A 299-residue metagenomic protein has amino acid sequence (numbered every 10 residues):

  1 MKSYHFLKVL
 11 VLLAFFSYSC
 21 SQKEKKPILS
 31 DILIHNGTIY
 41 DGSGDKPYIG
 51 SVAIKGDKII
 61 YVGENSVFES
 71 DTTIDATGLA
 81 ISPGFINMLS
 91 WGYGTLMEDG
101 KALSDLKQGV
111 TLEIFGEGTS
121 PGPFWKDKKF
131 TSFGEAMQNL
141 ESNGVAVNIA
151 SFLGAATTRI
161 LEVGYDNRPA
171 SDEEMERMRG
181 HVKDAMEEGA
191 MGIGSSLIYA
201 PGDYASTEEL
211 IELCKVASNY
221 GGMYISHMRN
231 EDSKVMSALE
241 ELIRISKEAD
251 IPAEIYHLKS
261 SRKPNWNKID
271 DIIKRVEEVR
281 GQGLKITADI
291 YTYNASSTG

Functional and structural regions predicted by a protein language model:
K2, S21-I34, Y40, L89 (+2 more regions): Bimodal feature
S3-L12: Sec-dependent signal peptide recognition, specifically the positively charged N-region followed immediately by
S17-S19: C-terminal motif of bacterial Sec signal peptides marking the signal peptidase cleavage site
E24-I32, I39-G84: Histidine-rich, glycine-flanked metal-binding segment
D41, D75, N87, H227 (+1 more regions): Acidic active-site catalytic centers that drive phospho-/nucleotidyl reactions and related ester hydrolyses
A76-I81, F85-S90, L96-G192, C214 (+2 more regions): Divalent-metal coordination cores built from histidine and acidic residues
G84-T95, L197, Y224-N230: Histidine-centered catalytic micro-motifs
P169-S195, P201-G299: Histidine/acidic residue-rich metal-binding segments in metalloenzymes
